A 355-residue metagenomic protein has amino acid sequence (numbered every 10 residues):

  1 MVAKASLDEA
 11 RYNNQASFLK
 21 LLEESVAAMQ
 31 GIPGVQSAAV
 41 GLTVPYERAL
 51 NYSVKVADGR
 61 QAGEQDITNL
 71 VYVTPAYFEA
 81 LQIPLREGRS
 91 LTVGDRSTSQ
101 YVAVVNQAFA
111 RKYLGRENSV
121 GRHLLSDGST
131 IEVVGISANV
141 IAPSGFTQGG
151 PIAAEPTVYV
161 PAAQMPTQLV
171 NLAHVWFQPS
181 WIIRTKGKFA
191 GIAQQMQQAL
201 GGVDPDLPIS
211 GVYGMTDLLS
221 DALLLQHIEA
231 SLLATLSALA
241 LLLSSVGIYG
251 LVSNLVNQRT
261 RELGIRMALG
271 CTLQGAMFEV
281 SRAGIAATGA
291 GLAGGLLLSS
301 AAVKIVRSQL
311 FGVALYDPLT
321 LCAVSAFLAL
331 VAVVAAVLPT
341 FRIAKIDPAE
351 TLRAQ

Functional and structural regions predicted by a protein language model:
M1-L19: Membrane-interface junction motifs in transport/secretion proteins
K20-L225, S231: Mid-to-C-terminal secondary-structure elements that act as membrane-proximal/extracytoplasmic interface segments
L22, V212-T216, L225, S231 (+5 more regions): Alpha-helical membrane-protein architecture signal
P84-R86, S90, R259, T272 (+2 more regions): Short coil/turn motifs that cap or connect alpha-helices
G88, N106, G270, G295 (+1 more regions): Conserved G/P- and acidic residue-centered "switch" motifs that form tight phosphate/ATP-binding loops in soluble
L225-R261, G289-A290, G294, V331-V334: Hydrophobic alpha-helical transmembrane segments of multi-pass inner-membrane transport and secretion
V246-A287, K345-R353: Intracellular coupling helices
R282-K345: Small-residue-rich transmembrane alpha-helices
